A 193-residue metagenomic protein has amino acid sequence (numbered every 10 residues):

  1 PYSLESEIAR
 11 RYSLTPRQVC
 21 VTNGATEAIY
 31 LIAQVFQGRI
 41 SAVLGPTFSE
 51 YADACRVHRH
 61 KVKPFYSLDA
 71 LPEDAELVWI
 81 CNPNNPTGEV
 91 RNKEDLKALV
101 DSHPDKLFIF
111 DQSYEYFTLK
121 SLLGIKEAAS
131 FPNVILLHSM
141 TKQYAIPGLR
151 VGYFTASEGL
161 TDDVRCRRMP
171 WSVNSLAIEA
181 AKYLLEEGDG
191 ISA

Functional and structural regions predicted by a protein language model:
S3-S41, H58: Phosphate-binding glycine-rich loop
L4-E5, I29, Y51, L96 (+3 more regions): A general structural signal for well-ordered alpha-helical segments in protein cores
R10, Q34, D53-V57, D101 (+1 more regions): Short, well-ordered alpha-helices that flank and scaffold nucleotide-derived cofactor binding pockets
Q18, Q34-C81, P86-E89, E94: PLP-dependent aminotransferase-like
G24, Y30, P46, G88 (+2 more regions): Short N-terminal helix/helix-N-cap motif within the alpha/beta-hydrolase-1
S67-D69, E73-D74, E89-I146: Active-site pre-lysine segment of PLP-dependent enzymes
N133-A193: PLP-dependent aminotransferase class I/II
